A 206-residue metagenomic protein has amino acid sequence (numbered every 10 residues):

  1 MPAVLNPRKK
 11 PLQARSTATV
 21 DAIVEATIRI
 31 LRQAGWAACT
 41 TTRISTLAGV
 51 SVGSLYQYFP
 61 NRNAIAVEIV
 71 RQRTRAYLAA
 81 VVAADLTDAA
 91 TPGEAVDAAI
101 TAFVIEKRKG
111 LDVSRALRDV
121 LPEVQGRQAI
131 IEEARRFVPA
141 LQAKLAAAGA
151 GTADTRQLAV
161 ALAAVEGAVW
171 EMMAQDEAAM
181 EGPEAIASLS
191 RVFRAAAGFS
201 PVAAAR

Functional and structural regions predicted by a protein language model:
M1-A18, R29, A146, P201-R206: N-terminal intrinsically disordered/low-complexity leader segments
S16-T27, I44, I69-Y77: Generic hydrophobic, amphipathic alpha-helix propensity
A18, A22, I30-A64: Helix-turn-helix
V20, T40-T41, V52-S54, N63 (+5 more regions): Membrane-embedded alpha-helical bundles of multi-pass transporters/translocases, especially carrier/permease families
T40, S114-R118, E181, A205: Short, hydrophobic secondary-structure boundary micro-motifs
R75-V81, E94-D112, V124-G149, R156-V160 (+2 more regions): Amphipathic alpha-helical packing segments from all-alpha helical-bundle domains
D85, R108-D119: Charged, amphipathic alpha-helical coiled-coil/dimerization segments
A143, L162-M180, R194-A203: Amphipathic C-terminal alpha-helical segment
